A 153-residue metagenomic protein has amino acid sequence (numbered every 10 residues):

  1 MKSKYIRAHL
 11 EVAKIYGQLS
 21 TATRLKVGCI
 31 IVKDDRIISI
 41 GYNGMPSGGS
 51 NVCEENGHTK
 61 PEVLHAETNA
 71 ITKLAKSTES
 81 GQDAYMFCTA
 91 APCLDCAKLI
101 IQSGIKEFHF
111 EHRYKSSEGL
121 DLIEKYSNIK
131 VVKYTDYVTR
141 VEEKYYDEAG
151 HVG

Functional and structural regions predicted by a protein language model:
M1-G153: Zinc-dependent deaminase catalytic domain
